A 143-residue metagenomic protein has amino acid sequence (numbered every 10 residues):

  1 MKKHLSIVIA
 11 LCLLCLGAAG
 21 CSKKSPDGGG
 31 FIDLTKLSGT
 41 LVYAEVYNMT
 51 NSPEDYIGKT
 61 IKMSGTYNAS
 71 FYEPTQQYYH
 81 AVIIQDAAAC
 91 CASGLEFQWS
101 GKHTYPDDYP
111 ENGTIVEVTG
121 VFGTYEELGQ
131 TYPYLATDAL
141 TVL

Functional and structural regions predicted by a protein language model:
H4-K23: Sec-dependent N-terminal signal peptides of Gram-positive bacterial secreted proteins and lipoproteins
G20-L143: OB-fold and OB-like single-stranded nucleic-acid-recognition modules and their adjacent interaction interfaces
